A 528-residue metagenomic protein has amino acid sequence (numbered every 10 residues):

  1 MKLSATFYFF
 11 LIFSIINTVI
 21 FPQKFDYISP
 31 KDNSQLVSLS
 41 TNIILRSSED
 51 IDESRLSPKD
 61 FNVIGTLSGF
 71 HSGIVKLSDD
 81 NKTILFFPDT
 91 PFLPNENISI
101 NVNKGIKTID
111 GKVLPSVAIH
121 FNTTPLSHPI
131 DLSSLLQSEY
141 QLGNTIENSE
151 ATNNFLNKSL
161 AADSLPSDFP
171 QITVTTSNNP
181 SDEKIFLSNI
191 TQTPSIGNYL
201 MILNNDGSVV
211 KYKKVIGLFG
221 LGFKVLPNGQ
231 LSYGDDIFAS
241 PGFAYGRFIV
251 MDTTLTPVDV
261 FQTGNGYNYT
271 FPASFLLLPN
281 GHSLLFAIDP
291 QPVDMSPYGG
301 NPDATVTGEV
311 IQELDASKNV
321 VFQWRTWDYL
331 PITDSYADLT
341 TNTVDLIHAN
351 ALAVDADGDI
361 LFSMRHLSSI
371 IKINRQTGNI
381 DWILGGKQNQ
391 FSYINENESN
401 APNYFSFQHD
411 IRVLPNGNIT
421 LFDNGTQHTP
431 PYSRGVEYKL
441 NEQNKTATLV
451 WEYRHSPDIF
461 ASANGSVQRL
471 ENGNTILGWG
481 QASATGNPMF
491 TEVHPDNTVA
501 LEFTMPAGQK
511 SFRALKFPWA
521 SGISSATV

Functional and structural regions predicted by a protein language model:
M1-K24: Bacterial Sec-dependent N-terminal signal peptides
K2, S38, D52, D294 (+1 more regions): Short, solvent-exposed coil/turn linker segments
T6, L114-P115, A507-G508: Short glycine/proline-enriched turn or capping motifs at secondary-structure junctions
I12, I20, Q35-V37, I51 (+8 more regions): Generic marker of residues within folded, mature protein domains
I16, K31-D32, K59, S78-D80 (+4 more regions): Intrinsic-disorder/low-complexity regions
T18-Y27, G522-T527: Proline/serine/threonine-rich low-complexity linkers at boundaries of modular beta-sandwich domains
P22-L132: Acidic, low-complexity Ser/Thr/Gly/Pro-rich repeat segments typical of extracellular/periplasmic and surface-exposed
T124-V528: Histidine-/acidic-rich catalytic cores in large beta-rich domains
